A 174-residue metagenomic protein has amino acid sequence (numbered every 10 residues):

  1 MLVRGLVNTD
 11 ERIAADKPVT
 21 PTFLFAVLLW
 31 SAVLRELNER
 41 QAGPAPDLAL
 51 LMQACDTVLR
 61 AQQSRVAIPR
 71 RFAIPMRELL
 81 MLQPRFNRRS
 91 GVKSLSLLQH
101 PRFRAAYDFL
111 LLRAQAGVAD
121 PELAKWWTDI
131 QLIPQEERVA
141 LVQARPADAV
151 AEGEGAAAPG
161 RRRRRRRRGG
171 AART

Functional and structural regions predicted by a protein language model:
M1-T174: Catalytic cores of the polymerase beta-like nucleotidyltransferase superfamily and closely associated nucleotide
